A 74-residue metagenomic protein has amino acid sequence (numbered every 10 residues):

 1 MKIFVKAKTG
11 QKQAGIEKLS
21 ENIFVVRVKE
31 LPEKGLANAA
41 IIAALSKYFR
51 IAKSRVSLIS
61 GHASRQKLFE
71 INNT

Functional and structural regions predicted by a protein language model:
M1-R27: N-terminal first-folded block
F4, V25-F49: Compact, glycine-rich, soluble single-domain proteins
K8, K29, N72-T74: Solvent-exposed residues in well-ordered beta-strands and their adjoining turns, especially edge/terminal strands
G10-Q11, E30-N38, S60-S64: Arg/Lys-rich, often Gly-containing low-complexity segments of ribosomal proteins
N22, N38, N72-N73: Detector for Asparagine
I42-T74: C-terminal structural segments of small proteins and small subunits
